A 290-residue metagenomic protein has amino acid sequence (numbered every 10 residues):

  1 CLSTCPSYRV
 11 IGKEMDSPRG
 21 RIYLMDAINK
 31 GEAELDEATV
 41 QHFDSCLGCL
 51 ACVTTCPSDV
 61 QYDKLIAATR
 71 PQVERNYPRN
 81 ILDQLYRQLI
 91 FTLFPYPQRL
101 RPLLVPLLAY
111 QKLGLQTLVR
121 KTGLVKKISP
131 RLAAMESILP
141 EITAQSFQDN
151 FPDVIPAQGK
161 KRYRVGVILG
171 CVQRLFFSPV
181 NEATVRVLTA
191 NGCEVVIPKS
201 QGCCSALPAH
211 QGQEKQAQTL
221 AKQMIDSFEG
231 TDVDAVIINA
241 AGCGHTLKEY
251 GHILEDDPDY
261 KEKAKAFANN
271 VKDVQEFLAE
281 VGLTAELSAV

Functional and structural regions predicted by a protein language model:
C1, A33-A51, A190-S200, M224 (+1 more regions): Immediate flanking context of iron-sulfur cluster ligation sites
C1, C5, C46-C52, C56-P57 (+3 more regions): Short cysteine clusters
L2-T4, Y8, G12, V53-D59 (+3 more regions): Cys/His-rich zinc-coordinating "finger/knuckle" motifs
S3, K13-P18, E194-I197: N-terminal glycine-rich anion-binding loops that anchor highly charged ligand groups
S7-Q41, D59-Q88: Non-heme iron-sulfur electron-transfer modules
R21-L24, S45, R164, N270: Residue-level recognition of specific faces of alpha-helices
H42, C46, T55, D59 (+2 more regions): Short gly/ser-rich anion-binding loops that grip negatively charged ligand groups
D63-V290: Iron-sulfur cluster-binding electron-transfer modules in prokaryotic oxidoreductases
